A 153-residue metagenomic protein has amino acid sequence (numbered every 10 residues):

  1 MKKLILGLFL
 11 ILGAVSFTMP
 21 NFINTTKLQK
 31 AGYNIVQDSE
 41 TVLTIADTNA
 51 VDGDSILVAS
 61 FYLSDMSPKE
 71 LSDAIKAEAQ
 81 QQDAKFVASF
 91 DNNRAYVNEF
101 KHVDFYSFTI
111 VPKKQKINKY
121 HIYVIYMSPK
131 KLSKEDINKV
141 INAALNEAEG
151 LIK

Functional and structural regions predicted by a protein language model:
L4-A14: Sec-dependent N-terminal signal peptides
F17-I45, L145-A148: N-terminal "mature-domain start" segment
K27-Y33, Y126-K153: Surface-exposed amphipathic alpha-helical segments
E40-V42, G53-L57, H102-V111, K119-H121: Short, surface-exposed coil-to-beta transition loops
V42-N49, R94-F100: Generic recognition of long tandem-repeat/solenoid scaffolds
A46-D73, Y120-V124: A short acidic-to-branched-hydrophobic micro-motif
L71-Q82: Long, charged/polar, surface-exposed segments that mediate recognition or autoinhibition
Q80-K116: Signature of long, low-cysteine stretches enriched in small and polar/charged residues
